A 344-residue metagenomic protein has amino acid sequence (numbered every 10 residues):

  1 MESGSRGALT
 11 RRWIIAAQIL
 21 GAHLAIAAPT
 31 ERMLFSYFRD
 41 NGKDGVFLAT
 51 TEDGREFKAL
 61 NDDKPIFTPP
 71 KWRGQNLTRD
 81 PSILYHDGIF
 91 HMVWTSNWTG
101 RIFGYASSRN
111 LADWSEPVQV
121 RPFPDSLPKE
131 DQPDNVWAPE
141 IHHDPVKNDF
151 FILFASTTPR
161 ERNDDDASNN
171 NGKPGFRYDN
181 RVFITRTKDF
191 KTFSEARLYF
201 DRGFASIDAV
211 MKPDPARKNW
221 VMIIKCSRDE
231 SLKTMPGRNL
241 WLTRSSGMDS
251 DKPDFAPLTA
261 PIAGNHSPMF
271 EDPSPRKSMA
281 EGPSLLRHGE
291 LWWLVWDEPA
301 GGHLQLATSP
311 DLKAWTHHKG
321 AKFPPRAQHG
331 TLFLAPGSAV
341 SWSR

Functional and structural regions predicted by a protein language model:
E2-I14: Bacterial N-terminal signal peptides that target proteins for export
W13-H23: Bacterial N-terminal signal peptides
A25-R344: Carbohydrate-active catalytic/glycan-binding domains of CAZyme proteins, especially the secreted or lumenal ectodomains
